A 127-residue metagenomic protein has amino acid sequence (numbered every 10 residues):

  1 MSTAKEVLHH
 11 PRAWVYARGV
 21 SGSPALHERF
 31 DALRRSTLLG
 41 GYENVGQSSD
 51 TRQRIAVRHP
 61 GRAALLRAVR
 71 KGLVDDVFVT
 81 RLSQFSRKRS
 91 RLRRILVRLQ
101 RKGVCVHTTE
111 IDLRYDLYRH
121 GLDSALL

Functional and structural regions predicted by a protein language model:
M1-L127: Short, structured surface patches at the beginning of a domain
